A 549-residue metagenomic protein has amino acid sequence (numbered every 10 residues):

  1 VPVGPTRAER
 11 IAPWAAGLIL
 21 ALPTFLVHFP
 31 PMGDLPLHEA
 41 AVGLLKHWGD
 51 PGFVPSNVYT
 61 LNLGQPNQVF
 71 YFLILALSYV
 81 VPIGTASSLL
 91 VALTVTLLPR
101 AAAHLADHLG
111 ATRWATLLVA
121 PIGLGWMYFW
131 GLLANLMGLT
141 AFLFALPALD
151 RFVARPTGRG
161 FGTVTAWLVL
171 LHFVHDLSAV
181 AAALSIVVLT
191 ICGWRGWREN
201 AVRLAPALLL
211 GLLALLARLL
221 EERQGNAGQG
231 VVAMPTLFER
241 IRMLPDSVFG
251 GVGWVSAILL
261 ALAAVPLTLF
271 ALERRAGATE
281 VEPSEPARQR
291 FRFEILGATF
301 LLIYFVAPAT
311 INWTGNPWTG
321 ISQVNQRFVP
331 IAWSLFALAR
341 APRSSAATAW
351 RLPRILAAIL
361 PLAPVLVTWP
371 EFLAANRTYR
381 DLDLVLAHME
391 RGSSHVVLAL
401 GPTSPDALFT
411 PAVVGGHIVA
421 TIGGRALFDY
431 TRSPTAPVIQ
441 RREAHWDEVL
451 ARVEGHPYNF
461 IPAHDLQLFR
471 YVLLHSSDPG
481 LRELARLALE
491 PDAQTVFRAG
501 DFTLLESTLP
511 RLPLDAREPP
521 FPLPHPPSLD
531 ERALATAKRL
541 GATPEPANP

Functional and structural regions predicted by a protein language model:
A16-L22, T96-H108, T112-V153, G160-T190: Membrane-embedded helix bundles of polyisoprenyl
L22-L37, G49-P51, V58, P66-N67 (+2 more regions): Transmembrane catalytic cores of multi-pass membrane glycosyltransferases and polysaccharide-assembly enzymes
A40-H47, V58-I83: Short hydrophobic/aromatic helix or loop-helix immediately within or flanking a transmembrane segment in polytopic
T314-S345: Hydrophobic/aromatic-rich transmembrane helices and adjacent perimembrane loops
L338, P342-W369: Signature aromatic-anchored transmembrane alpha helix within multi-pass, membrane-resident enzymes that catalyze glycan
A363-A387: Hydrophobic alpha-helical transmembrane segments in integral membrane proteins
A375, V385-P479, L505: Short periplasmic/luminal acceptor-recognition loop of GT-C membrane glycosyltransferases, typified by
Y458-P549: Aromatic/acidic, Gly/Pro-rich catalytic loop(s) in extracytoplasmic/lumenal soluble domains of multi-pass membrane
